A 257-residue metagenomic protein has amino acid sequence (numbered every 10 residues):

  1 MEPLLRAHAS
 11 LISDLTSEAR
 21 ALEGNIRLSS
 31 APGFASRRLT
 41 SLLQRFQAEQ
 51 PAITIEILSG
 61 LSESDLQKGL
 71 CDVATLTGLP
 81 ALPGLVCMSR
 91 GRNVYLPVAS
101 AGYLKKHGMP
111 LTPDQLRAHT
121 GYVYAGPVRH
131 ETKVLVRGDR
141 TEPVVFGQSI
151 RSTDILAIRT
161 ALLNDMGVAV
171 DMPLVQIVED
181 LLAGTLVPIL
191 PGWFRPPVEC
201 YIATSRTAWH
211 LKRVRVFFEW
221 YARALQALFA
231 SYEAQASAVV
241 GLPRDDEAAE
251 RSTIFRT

Functional and structural regions predicted by a protein language model:
M1-S17: Alpha-helical "hinge/linker" immediately C-terminal to small N-terminal DNA-binding modules
A19-I26, R117: Immediate post-signal peptide segment of exported/extracytoplasmic ligand-binding proteins
E23-P83, A234, D245, T257: Central regulatory/effector-binding core of bacterial HTH transcription factors
N25-S29, A74, Y122, A169 (+1 more regions): Short, well-ordered beta-strand segments
E49, L58-S152: Acidic, Gly/Pro-rich loop/turn segments at junctions of secondary structure
A52, L174-A183, W193-T257: C-terminal effector-binding regulatory domain of bacterial HTH transcription factors
M88, D114, R159-T160, R215: Alpha-helical segments flanking ligand/cofactor-binding loops in enzyme cores
E142-P188, F194-R195: Hydrophobic hinge/microswitch elements
